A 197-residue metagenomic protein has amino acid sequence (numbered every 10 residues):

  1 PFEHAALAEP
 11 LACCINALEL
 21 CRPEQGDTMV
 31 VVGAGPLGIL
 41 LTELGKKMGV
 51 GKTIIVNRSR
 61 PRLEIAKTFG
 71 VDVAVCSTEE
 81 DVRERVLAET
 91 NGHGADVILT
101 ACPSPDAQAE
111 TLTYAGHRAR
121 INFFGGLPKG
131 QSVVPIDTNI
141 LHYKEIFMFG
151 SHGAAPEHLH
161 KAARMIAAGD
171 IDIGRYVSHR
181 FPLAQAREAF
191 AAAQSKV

Functional and structural regions predicted by a protein language model:
F2-E80: Mid-domain Rossmann-like dinucleotide-binding core that forms the NAD(H)/NADP(H) cofactor-binding site
C21-P23, T90, C102, Y114-G116: A generic alpha-to-beta junction signature in SAM-dependent methyltransferases
T78, A101-C102, G125: Glycine-rich, N-terminal phosphate-binding loop of Rossmann-like dinucleotide-binding domains
D81-G92: Short amphipathic alpha-helix with an adjacent loop that forms part of the alpha/beta core around
D96-L99: N-terminal Rossmann-like NAD(P) cofactor-binding module of classical short-chain dehydrogenase/reductase
P105-A168: Glycine-rich phosphate-binding loop and adjacent beta-alpha segment of Rossmann(oid) nucleotide-cofactor-binding
A109-T113, P156-V197: C-terminal hydrophobic helical "lid"/dimerization subdomain of Rossmann-like NAD(P)H-dependent oxidoreductases
